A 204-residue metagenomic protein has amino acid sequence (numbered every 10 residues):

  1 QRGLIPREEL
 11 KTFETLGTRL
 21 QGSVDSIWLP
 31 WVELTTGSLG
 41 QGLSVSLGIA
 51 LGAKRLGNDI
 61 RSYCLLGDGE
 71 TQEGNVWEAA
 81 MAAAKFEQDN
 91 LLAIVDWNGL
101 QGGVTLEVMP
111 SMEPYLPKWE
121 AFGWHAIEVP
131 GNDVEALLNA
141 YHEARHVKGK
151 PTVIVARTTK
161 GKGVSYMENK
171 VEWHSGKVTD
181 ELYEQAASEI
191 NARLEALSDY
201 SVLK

Functional and structural regions predicted by a protein language model:
Q1-K85: Cofactor-binding active-site loop characterized by glycine-rich and histidine/acidic residues
I5-T12, A83-D96, E120-W124: A glycine-rich helix N-cap at a beta->alpha junction
L16-R19, L66-E73, W97-Q101, N132-V134 (+1 more regions): Acidic, glycine-rich active-site loops and adjacent beta-strand->loop/helix elements that engage anionic groups
D25, N75-W77, G103-E107, N139 (+1 more regions): Short acidic, glycine/serine/threonine-rich loops at helix termini
G57-I60, E107-A140, N191-V202: Conserved thiamine diphosphate
I60-C64, L91, K150-A156: Generic beta-sheet signal
E73-N98, V153-V155: A short alpha/beta connector and helix-capping loop motif
V134-K204: Glycine/aspartate-rich loop-and-adjacent alpha/beta segment that forms the canonical ThDP
